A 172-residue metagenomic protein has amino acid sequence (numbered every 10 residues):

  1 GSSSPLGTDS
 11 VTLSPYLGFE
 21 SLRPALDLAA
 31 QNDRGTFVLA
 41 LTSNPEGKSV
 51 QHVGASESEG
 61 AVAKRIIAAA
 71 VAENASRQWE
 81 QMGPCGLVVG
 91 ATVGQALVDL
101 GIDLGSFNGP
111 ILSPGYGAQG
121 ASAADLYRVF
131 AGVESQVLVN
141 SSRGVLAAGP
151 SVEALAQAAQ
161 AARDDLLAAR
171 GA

Functional and structural regions predicted by a protein language model:
G1-G86: Conserved anion-binding
F19, R23-D27, K64, A68 (+5 more regions): Amphipathic, non-transmembrane alpha-helical secondary structure
E20-L22, P45-V50, Q95-D99, G120-A121 (+1 more regions): Short acidic/glycine-rich loop or secondary-structure boundary segments that cap or lie
L26-A30, V71-N74, D99-S106, R163 (+1 more regions): Surface-exposed amphipathic alpha-helices with a cationic face
A30-D33, A55-G60, S106-G109, F130-V133 (+1 more regions): Short, low-complexity, polar/charged sequence segments that are solvent-exposed and flexible
L87, A91-N140, G144-V145: A C-terminal functional module that forms or caps the active site or interfaces directly with catalytic machinery
L126-Q136, A147-A172: C-terminal helical cap(s) of enzyme catalytic domains, especially alpha/beta-barrels
